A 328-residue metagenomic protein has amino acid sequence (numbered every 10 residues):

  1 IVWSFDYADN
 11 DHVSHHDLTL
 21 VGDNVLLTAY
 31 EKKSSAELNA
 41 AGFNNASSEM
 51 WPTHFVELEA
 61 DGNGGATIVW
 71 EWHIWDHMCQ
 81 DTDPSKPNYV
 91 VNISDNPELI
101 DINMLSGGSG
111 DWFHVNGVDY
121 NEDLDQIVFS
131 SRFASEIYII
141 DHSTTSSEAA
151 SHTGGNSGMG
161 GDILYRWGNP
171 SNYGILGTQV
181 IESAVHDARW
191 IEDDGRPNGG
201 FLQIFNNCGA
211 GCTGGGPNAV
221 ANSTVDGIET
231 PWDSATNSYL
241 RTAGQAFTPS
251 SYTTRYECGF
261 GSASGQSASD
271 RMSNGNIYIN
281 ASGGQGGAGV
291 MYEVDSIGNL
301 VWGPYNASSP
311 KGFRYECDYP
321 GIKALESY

Functional and structural regions predicted by a protein language model:
I1-Y328: Histidine-/acidic-rich catalytic cores in large beta-rich domains
